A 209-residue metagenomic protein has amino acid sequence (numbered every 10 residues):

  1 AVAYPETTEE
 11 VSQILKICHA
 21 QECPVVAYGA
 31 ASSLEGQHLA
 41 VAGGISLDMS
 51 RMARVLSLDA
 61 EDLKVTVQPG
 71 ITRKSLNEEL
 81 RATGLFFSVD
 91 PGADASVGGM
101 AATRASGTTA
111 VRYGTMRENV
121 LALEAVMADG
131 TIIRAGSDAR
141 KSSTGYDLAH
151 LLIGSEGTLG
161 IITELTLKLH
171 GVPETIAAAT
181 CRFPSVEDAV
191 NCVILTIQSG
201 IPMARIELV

Functional and structural regions predicted by a protein language model:
A1-M52, P69, F87: Glycine-rich N-terminal segment of FAD-binding domains in flavoprotein oxidoreductases, spanning the beta-loop-helix
R54-E61, V65-E207: FAD-binding subdomain of flavoenzyme oxidoreductases
